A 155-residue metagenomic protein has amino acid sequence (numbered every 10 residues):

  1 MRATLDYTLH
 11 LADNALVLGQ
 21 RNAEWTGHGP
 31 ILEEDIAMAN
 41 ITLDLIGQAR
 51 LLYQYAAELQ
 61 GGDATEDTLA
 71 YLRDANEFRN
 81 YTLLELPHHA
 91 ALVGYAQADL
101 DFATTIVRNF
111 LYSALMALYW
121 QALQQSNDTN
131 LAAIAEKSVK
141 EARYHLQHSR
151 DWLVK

Functional and structural regions predicted by a protein language model:
M1-Y7, L72-R108: Acidic/His metal-coordination segments adjacent to aromatic residues that form catalytic metal sites in metalloenzymes
R2-W25: Short, Lys/Arg-rich amphipathic segments at extreme N-termini
L11-N14, I41, N109, S138: Amphipathic alpha-helix face/heptad-repeat signature
N14-N22, Q48, L52, Y112-Y119 (+1 more regions): Amphipathic, well-ordered alpha-helical segments in soluble domains
L18-N40, M116-L131: Helix-loop segments that flank and shape redox-cofactor active sites
T42-A75, S149-V154: Conserved alpha-helical segments that form or flank metal/cofactor-binding pockets of metalloenzymes
D101-Q124, N130-A133, Y144: Internal, hydrophobic cores of structured domains that mediate oligomerization or house catalytic pockets within large
N130-K155: A contiguous pocket-lining binding segment that forms or flanks enzyme active sites
